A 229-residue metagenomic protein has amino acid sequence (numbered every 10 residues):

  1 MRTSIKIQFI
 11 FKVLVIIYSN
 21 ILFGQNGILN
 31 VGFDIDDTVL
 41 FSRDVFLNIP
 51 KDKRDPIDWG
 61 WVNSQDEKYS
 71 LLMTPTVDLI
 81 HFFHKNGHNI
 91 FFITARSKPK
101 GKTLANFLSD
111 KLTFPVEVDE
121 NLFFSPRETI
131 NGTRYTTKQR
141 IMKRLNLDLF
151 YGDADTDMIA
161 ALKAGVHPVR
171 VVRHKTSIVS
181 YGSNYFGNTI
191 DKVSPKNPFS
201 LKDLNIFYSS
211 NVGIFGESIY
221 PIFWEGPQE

Functional and structural regions predicted by a protein language model:
M1-I35, P198-E229: Non-catalytic pre-domain segments flanking phosphatase-related domains
K12-I17, Q65, F82-K85, F107 (+2 more regions): Low-complexity, intrinsically disordered/propeptide-like segments
V15, S19, L47-N48, I159: Residues in flexible loops and secondary-structure boundaries
Q25-V39, T156, A161-P168: Internal hydrophobic scaffold segments of catalytic domains
G27-T129: Alpha-helical substrate-recognition element adjacent to the catalytic core
S97, G101-E229: C-terminal cap/substrate-recognition subdomain and adjoining C-terminal extension of metal-dependent phosphatase-like
